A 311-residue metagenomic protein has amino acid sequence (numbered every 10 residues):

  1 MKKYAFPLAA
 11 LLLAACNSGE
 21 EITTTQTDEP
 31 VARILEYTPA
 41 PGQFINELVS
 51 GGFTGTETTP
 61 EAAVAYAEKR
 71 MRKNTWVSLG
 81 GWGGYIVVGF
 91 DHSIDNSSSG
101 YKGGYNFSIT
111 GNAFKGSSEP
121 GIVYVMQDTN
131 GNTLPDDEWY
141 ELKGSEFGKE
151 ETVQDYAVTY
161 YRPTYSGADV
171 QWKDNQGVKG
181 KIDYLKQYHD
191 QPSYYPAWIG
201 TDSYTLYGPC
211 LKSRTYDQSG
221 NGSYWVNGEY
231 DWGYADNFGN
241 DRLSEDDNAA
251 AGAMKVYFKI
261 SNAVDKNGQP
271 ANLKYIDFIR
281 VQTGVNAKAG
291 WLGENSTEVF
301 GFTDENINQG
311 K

Functional and structural regions predicted by a protein language model:
M1-Y4, N17: Positively charged n-region of N-terminal signal peptides that target proteins for export
A5-A9: Sec-dependent signal peptide hydrophobic core
L13-A15: C-terminal motif of bacterial Sec signal peptides marking the signal peptidase cleavage site
E20-E119, K143-K311: A domain-level signal for the mature, folded cores of soluble proteins
K102, T129-E138, D241: Acidic, glycine-anchored loop motifs typical of Ca2+
G121, E138-Y140: Short beta-strand segments
Y124-D128: Predominantly extracellular/luminal cell-surface or secreted proteins
